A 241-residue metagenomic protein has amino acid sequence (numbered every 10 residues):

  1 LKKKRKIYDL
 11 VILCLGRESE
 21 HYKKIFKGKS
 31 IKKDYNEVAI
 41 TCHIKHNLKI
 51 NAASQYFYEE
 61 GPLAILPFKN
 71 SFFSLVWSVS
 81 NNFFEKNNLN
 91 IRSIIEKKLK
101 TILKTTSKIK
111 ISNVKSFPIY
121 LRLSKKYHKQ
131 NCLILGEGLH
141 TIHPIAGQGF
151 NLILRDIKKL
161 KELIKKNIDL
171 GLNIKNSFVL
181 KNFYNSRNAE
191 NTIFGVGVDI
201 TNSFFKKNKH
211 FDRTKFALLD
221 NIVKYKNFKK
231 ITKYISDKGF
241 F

Functional and structural regions predicted by a protein language model:
K4, V11-T105, I111-V114: Conserved FAD-binding catalytic core of PHBH/FMO-like flavoproteins
Y8-D9, Q130: Short, well-ordered alpha-helix to beta-strand connector turns
N87-I168, I174-F178: FAD/FMN-dependent oxidoreductases across multiple families
E162-F241: C-terminal helical "tail/cap" subdomain of flavin- and related membrane-associated enzymes
